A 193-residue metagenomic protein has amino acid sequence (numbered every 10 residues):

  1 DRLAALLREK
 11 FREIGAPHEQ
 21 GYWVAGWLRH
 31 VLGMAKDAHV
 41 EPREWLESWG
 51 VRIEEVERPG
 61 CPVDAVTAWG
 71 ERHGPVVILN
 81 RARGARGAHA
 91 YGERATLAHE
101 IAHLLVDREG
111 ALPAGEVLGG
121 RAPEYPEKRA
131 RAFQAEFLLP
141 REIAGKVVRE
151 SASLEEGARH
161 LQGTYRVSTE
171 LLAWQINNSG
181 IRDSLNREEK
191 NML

Functional and structural regions predicted by a protein language model:
D1-L193: Short juxta-domain linker segments that transition from a proline/glycine-rich, charged coil into a short amphipathic
